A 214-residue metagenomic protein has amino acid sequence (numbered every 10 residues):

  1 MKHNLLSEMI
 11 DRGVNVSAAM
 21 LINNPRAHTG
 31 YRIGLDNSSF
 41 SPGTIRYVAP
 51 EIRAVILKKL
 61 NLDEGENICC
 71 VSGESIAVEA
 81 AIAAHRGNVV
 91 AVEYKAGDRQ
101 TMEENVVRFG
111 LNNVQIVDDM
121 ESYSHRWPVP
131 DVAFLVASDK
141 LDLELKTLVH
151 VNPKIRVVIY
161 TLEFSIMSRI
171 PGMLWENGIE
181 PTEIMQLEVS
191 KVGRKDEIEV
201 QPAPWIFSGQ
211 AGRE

Functional and structural regions predicted by a protein language model:
M1-G43: A contiguous loop/helix-start segment that scaffolds small-molecule binding in enzyme catalytic cores
E8-R12, A18-P25, G193-E214: Core SAM-dependent methyltransferase catalytic element
Y47-E64: Conserved alpha-helix/loop element of class I SAM-dependent methyltransferases that forms part of the SAM/SAH-binding
G65-E74: Conserved class I S-adenosyl-L-methionine
V71, V90-E93, Y160: The conserved SAM/SAH-binding core of class I Rossmann-like methyltransferase domains, concentrating on the hydrophobic
E74-G87: Conserved SAM-binding loop of SAM-dependent methyltransferases across substrates and taxa, primarily the Class I
V92-V132, D139-D142: S-adenosyl-L-methionine
V149-W205: C-terminal substrate-binding/active-site "lid" region of AdoMet-derived donor-dependent transferases
